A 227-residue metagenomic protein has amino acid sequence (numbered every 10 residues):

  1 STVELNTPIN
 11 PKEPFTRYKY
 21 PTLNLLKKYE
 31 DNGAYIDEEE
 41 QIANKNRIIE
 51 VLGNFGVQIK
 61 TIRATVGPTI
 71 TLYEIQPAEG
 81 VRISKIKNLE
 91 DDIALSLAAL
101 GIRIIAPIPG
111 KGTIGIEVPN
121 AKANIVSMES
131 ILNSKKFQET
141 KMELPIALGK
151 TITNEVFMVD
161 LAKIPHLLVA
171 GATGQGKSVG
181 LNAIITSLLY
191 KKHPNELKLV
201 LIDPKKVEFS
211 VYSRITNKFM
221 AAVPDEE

Functional and structural regions predicted by a protein language model:
S1-H166: Low-complexity, intrinsically disordered P/S/T-rich segments
R17-Y18, I108-T113, E117, K136-E227: P-loop NTPase catalytic phosphate-binding loop
